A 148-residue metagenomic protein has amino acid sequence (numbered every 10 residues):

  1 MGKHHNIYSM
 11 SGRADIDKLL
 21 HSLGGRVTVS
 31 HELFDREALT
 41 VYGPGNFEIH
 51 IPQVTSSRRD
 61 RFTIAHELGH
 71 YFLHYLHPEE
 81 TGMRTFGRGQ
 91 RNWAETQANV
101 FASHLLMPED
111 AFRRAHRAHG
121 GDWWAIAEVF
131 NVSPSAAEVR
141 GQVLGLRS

Functional and structural regions predicted by a protein language model:
M1-S148: Active-site hotspot residues in diverse enzymes, especially metal/ion-binding acidic/histidine motifs
